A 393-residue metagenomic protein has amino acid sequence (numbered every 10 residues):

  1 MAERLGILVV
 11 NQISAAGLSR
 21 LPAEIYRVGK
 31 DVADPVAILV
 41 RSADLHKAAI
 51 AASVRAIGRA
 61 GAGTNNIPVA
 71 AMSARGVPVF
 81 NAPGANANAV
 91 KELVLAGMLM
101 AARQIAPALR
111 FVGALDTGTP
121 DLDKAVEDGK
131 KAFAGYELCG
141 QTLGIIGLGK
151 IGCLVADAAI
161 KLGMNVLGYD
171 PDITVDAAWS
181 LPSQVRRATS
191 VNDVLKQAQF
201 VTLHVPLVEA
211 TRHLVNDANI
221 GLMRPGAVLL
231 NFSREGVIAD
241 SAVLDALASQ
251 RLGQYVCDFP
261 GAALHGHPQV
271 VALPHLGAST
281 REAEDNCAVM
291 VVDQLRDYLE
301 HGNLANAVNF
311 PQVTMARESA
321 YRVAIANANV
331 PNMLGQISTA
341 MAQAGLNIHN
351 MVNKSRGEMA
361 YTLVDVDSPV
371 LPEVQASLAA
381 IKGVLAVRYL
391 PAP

Functional and structural regions predicted by a protein language model:
M1-A82, K196, N216, L222 (+2 more regions): An N-terminal-biased, well-structured beta-alpha scaffold segment characteristic of Rossmann-like dinucleotide-binding
H46-A48, L167, P171-L264, S279: Rossmann-like adenosine-cofactor binding region
P83-T142, N303-V308: Phosphate-binding beta-alpha-beta segment of Rossmann-like dinucleotide-binding domains, i.e., the NAD(P)
K91-R110, D157-M164, V289-N303, S338-A342 (+1 more regions): Oxidoreductase and adenylate-handling cofactor-binding alpha/beta cores
L148-G149: Glycine-rich Rossmann-fold phosphate-binding loop(s) that bind the pyrophosphate of adenine dinucleotide cofactors
G152-C153: N-terminal Rossmann-fold NAD(P) dinucleotide-binding loop
G221, P225-R317, Y361, A376 (+1 more regions): Rossmann-like dinucleotide-binding domain for NAD(H)/NADP(H)
A305, N309-P393: A conserved regulatory-domain signal marking ACT and ACT-like small-molecule sensing domains and adjacent regulatory
